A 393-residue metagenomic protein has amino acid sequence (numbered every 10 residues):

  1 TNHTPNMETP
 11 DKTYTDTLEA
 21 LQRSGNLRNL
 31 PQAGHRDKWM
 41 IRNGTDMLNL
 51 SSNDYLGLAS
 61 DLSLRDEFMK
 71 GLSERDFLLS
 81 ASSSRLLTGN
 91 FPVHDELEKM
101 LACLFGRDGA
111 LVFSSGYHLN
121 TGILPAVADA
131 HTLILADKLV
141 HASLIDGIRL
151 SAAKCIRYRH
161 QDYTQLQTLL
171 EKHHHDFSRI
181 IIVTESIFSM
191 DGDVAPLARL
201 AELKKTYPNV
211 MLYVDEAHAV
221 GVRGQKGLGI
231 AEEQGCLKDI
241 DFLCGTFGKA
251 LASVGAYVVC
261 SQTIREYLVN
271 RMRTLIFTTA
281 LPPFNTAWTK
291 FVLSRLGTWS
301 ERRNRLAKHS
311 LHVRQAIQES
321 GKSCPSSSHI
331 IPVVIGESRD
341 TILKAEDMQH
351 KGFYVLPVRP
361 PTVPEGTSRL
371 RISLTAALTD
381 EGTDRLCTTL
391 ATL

Functional and structural regions predicted by a protein language model:
T15-D16, A20-L79, V210: N-terminal "arm"/small-domain region of PLP-dependent enzymes with the aminotransferase-like
L58, L62, D66-K70, K99 (+3 more regions): PLP-dependent enzyme catalytic core of the Aspartate aminotransferase-like
D66-G116, S310: Conserved N-terminal alpha-helix of the aminotransferase class I/II PLP-enzyme fold
I123-A142, Y163: Conserved PLP-anchoring active-site segment centered on the Schiff-base-forming lysine
I156, H160-V214: Active-site phosphate-binding strand-loop segment of PLP-dependent enzymes
K226, E232-Y267: Active-site PLP attachment segment
A280-W299, R305: Structural motif of enzymes handling amino- and sulfur-group chemistry
N304-L311, Q318-G352, L374-A376: Conserved PLP-binding catalytic core of the aspartate aminotransferase-like
